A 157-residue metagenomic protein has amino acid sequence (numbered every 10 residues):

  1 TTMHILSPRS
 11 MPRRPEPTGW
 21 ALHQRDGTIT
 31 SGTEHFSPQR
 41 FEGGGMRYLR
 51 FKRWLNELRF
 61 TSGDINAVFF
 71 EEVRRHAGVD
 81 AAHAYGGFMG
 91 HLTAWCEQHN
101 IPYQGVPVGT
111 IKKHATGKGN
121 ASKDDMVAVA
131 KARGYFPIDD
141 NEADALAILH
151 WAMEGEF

Functional and structural regions predicted by a protein language model:
T1-F157: Phosphate- and other anionic-substrate recognition elements at nucleic-acid/protein interfaces
